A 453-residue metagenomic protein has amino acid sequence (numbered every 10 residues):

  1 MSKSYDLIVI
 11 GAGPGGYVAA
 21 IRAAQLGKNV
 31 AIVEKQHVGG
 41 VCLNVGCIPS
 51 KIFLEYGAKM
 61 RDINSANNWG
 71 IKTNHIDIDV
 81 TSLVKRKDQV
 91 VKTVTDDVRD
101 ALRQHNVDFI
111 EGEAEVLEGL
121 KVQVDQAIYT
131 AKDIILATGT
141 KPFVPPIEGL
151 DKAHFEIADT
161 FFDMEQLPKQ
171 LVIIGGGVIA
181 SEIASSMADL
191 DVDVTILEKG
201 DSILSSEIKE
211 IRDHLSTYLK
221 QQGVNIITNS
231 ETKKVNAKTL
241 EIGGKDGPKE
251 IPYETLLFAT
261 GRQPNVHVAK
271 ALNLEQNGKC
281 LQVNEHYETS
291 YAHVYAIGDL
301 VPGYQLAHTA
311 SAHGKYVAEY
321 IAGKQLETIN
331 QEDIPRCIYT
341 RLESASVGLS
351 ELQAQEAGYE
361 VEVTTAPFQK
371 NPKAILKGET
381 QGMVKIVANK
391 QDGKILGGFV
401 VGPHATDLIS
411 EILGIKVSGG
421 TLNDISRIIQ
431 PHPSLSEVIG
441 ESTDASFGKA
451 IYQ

Functional and structural regions predicted by a protein language model:
S2-G13, L167-G177: Beta1/beta-strand and adjacent pyrophosphate-binding region of the FAD-binding site in flavoprotein oxidoreductases
S2-Y5, I21-K28, V33-L167, T195 (+8 more regions): Glycine-rich flavin
I8-G15, I21-Q36, V41, I48 (+4 more regions): Flexible, glycine-rich terminal cap/loop adjacent to redox cofactors in electron-transfer oxidoreductases
I8-I10, A114, Y129-G139, I173-I174 (+2 more regions): Short hydrophobic core segments
G16, A180-S181: N-terminal Rossmann-fold NAD(P) dinucleotide-binding loop
A20, A24, A184-D189: Gly/Ala-rich phosphate-binding loop of Rossmann-like dinucleotide-binding domains, activating on the conserved
P142, K279-H293, E351, K373-K385: FAD-binding beta-loop-beta segment adjacent to the flavin cofactor pocket
K152-P168, E250-G323: FAD-site-proximal beta/loop scaffold in flavoenzymes
